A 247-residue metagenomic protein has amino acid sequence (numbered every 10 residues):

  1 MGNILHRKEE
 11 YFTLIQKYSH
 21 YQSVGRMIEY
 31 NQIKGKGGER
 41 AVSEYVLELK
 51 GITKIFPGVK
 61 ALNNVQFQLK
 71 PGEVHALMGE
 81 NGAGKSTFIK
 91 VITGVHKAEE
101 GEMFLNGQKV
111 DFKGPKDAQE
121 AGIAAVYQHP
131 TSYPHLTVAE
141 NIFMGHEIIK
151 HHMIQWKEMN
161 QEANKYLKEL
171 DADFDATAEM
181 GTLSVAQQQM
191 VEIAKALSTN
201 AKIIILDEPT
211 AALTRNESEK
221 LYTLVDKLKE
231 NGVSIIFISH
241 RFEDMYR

Functional and structural regions predicted by a protein language model:
N3-T53: ABC-family P-loop ATPase nucleotide-binding domain
Y30, K36-R247: Glycine-rich phosphate-binding loops of nucleotide-dependent enzymes
